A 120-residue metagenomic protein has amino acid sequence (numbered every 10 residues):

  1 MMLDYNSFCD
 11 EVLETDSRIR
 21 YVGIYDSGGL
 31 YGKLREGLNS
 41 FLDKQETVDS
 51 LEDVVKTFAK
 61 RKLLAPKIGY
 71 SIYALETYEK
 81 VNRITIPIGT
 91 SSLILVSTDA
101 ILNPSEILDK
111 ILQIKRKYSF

Functional and structural regions predicted by a protein language model:
M1-F120: Non-catalytic interaction/Regulatory regions outside core domains
